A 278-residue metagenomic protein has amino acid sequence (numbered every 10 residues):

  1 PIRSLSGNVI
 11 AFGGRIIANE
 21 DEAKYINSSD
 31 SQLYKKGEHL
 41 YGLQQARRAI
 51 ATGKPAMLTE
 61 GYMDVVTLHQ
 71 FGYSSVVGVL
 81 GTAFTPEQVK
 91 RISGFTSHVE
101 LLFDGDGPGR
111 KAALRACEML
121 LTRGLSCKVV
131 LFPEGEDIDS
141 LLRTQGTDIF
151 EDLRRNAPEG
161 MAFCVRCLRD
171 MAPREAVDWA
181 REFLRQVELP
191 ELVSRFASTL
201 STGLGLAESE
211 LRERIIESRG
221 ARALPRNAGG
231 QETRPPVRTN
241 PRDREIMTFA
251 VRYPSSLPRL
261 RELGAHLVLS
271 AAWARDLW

Functional and structural regions predicted by a protein language model:
P1-F95, V99, A112-A113: Phosphate-handling DNA/RNA-contact segment within nucleic-acid enzymes
L40-L43, P86, S93, G109-L114 (+7 more regions): Amphipathic alpha-helical transducer elements in NTP-driven molecular machines
A51, T82-E134, L141-I149: Conserved catalytic cores of soluble enzyme domains, especially glycine-rich substrate-binding beta-alpha loops
G78, V129-L131, Y253: A structural preference for short, hydrophobic beta-strand core positions in alpha/beta folds
G124-E210: C-terminal or mid-to-C-terminal helical accessory/interaction module adjacent to the motor/catalytic core
R155, E217-W278: Non-catalytic protein-protein interaction segments used by genome-maintenance enzymes to assemble and couple activities
S198-A228: Terminal amphipathic helices with adjacent charged low-complexity linkers/tails
